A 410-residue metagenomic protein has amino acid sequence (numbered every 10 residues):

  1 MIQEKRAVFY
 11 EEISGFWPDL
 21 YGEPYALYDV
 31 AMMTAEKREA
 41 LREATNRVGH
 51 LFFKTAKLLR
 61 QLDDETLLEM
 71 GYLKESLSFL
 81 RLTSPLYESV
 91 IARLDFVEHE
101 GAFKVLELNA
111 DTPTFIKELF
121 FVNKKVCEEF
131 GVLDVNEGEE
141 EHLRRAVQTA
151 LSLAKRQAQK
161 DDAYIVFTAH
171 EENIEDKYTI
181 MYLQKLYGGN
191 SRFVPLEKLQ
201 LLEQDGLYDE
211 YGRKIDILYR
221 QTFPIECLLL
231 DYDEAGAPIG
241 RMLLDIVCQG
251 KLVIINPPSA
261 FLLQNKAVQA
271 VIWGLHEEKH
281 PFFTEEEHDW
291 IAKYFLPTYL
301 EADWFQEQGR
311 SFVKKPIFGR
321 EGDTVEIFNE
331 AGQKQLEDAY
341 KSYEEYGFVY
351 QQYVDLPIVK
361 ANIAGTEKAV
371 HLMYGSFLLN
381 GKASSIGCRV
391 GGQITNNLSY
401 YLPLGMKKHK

Functional and structural regions predicted by a protein language model:
M1-K410: Preference for protein termini
